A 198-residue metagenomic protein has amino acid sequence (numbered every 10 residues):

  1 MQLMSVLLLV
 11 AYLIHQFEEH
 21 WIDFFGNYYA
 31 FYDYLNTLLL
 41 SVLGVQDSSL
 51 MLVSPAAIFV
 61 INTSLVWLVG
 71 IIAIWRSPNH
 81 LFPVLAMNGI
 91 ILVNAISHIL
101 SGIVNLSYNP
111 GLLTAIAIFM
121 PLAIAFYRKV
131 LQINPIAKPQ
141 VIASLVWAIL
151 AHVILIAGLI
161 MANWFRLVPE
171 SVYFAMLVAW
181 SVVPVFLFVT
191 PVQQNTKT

Functional and structural regions predicted by a protein language model:
M1-F24: N-terminal signal-anchor transmembrane alpha helix
Q2-S5, N79-M87, A137-V146: Membrane-interfacial loop-to-transmembrane alpha-helix junctions, especially the N-terminal start
L13-F17, I90-I99, A148-G158: Aromatic-anchored segments of alpha-helical transmembrane domains
F24-L52: Extracytosolic (periplasmic/ER-lumenal) interhelical loops and adjacent juxtamembrane/interface segments of multi-pass
V42-L52, V69-P83, L100-Y108, K138: Short juxtamembrane and helix-loop transition motifs at transmembrane-helix boundaries in membrane proteins
I58-I72, L92-A95, F119, A151-V153: Core segments of transmembrane alpha-helices that mediate helix-helix packing or line hydrophobic substrate/ligand
P78-N134: Membrane-proximal helix-loop-helix units in multi-pass membrane proteins
F126-T198: Terminal transmembrane helical module of multi-pass membrane proteins
